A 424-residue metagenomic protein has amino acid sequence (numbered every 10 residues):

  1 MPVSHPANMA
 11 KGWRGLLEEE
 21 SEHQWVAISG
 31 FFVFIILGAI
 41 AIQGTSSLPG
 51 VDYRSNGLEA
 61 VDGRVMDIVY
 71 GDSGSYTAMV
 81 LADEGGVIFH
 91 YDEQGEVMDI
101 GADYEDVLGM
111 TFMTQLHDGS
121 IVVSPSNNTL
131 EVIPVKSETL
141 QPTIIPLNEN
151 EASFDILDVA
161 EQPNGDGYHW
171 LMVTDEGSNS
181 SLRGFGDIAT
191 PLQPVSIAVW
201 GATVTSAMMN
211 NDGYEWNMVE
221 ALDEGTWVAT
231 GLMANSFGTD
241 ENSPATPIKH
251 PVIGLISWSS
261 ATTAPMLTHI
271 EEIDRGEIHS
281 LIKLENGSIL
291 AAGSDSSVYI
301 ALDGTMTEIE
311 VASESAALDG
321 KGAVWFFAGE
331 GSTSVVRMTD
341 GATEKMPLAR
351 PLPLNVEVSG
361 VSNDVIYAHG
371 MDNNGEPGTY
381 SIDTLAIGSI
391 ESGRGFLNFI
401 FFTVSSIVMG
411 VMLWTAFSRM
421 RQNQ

Functional and structural regions predicted by a protein language model:
M1-S47, I390-Q424: Secretory targeting signatures
I42-V65: A short helix->beta-strand "capping" segment at the edge of beta-propeller domains
D52-E59, V97-Y104, Q141-N150, V195-M209 (+3 more regions): A short beta-strand motif characteristic of beta-propeller blades
V61-D72, D106-D118, N150-N164, S206-E224 (+4 more regions): Repeated scaffold domains used in trafficking and secretory/extracellular systems, primarily beta-propellers
S73-M79, G119-V123, G165-M172, S180 (+4 more regions): Entry beta-strands of beta-propeller and related beta-repeat scaffolds
G85-Y91, T129-P134, G177-P194, N235-L255 (+4 more regions): Structural motif
P142, E149-E271: Solenoidal tandem-repeat scaffolds enriched in leucines and small polar residues
S334-T339, K345-Q424: Blade-level signature of beta-propeller repeat domains, shared across WD40, Kelch, NHL, RCC1 and BNR/Asp-box propellers
